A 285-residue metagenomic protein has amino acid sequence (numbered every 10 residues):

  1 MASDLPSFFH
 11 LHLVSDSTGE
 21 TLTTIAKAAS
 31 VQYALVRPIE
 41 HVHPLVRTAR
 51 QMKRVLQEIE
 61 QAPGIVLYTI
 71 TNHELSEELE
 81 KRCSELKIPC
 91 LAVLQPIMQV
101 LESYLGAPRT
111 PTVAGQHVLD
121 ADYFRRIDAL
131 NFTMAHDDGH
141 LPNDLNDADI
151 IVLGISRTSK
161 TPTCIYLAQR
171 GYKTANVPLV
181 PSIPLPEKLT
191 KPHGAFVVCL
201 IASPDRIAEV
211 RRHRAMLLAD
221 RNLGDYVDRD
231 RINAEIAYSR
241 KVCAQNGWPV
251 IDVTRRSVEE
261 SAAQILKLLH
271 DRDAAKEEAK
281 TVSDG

Functional and structural regions predicted by a protein language model:
M1-S15, G19-I25, A29: N-terminal accessory targeting/assembly segments
E40-A49, L179-P181, R255: Short beta->alpha junction loops
V42-I70: Metallocofactor- and cofactor-centric catalytic cores in central/energy metabolism, strongly enriched
S84-D128, R229-A234, K241: Ser/Thr/Gly-rich flexible loops in soluble cytosolic domains mediating phosphotransfer, phosphorylation
I127-T174: Internal active-site segments that recognize and position negatively charged phosphoryl groups and nucleotide moieties
T133-H140, D220-S261: Small-molecule kinase domains that catalyze NTP-dependent phosphoryl transfer to phosphate-bearing small molecules
A168-R170, V180-V210, R214, R272: ATP-dependent NMP and nucleoside kinases share a basic, alpha-helical "lid"
G194-A234, E277-E278: A glycine- and Lys/Arg-enriched "phosphate-lid" helix/loop adjacent to the NTP-binding pocket of small-molecule kinases
